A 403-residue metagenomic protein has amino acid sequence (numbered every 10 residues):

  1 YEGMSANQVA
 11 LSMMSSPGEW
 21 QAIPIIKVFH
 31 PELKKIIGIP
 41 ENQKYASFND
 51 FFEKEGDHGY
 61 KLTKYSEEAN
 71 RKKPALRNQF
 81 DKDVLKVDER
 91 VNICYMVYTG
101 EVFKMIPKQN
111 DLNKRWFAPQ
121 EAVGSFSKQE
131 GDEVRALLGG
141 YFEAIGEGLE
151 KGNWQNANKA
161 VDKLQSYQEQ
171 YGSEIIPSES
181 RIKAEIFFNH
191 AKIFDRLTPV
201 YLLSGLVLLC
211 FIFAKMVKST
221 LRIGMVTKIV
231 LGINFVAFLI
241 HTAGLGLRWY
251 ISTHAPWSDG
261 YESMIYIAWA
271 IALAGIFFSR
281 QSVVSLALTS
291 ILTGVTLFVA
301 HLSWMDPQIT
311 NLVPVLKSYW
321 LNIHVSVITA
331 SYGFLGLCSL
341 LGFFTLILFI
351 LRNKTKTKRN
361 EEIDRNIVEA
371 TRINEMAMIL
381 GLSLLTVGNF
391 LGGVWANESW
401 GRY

Functional and structural regions predicted by a protein language model:
Y1-A10, K44, V325-F343, I347 (+1 more regions): Functional transmembrane alpha-helices
Y1-F187: Soluble extramembrane regions of membrane proteins in the secretory/endomembrane system
I176-G294, V299, S303, P307-T310: Core alpha-helical transmembrane segments of integral membrane proteins
E185-D195, A255-I271, P314-Y332, V368-M376 (+1 more regions): Short aromatic-rich membrane-water interface segments that cap or initiate transmembrane helices in multi-pass membrane
V207-K215, L337-R352: Transmembrane alpha-helical segments in integral membrane proteins
V226-V236, Y332, G336, G342 (+1 more regions): C-terminal substrate/ligand-recognition segments
L239-Y250, L297-S326, L382-W400: C-terminal ends of transmembrane alpha-helices and the immediately adjacent extracellular/lumenal or cytosolic loop
L288-T293, K358-L385: Interfacial and helix-entry/exit segments of alpha-helical transmembrane bundles in multi-pass inner-membrane proteins
